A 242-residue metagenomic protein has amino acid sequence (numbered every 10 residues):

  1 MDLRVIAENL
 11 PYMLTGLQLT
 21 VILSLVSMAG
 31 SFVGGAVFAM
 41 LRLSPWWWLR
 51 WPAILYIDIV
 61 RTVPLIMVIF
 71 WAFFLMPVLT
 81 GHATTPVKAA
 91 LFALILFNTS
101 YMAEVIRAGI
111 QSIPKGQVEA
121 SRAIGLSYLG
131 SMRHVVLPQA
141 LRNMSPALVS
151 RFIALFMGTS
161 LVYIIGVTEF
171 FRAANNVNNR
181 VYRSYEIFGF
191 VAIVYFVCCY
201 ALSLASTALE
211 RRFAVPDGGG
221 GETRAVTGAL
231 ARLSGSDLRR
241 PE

Functional and structural regions predicted by a protein language model:
M1-E242: Transmembrane alpha-helices and adjacent helix-loop boundaries
